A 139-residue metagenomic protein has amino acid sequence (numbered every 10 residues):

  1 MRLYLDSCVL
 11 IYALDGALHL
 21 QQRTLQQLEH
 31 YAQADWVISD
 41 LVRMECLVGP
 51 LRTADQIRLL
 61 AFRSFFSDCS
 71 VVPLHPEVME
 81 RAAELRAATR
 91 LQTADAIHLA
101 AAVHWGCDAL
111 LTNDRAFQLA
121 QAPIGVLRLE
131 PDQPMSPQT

Functional and structural regions predicted by a protein language model:
M1, A32-W36, D68-S70, H104-A109: Short active-site oxyanion
M1-I38, P50-A61, L127-T139: Short, well-structured N-terminal submotif of metal-dependent ribonuclease cores
M1-R2, L99-T139: Acidic, PIN/NYN-like endoribonuclease modules and their adjacent C-terminal/linker elements
C8, L18, D40-L41, P76 (+1 more regions): Alpha-helix N-cap/helix-start capping motif
L10, R43, M79, F117-Q118 (+1 more regions): A generic structural signal for short hydrophobic patches within well-formed alpha-helices
Q22, D40, Q56-L59, P76 (+2 more regions): Non-catalytic, surface-exposed connector residues within folded enzymatic/regulatory domains
S70-R115, L119: Active-site neighborhoods of divalent-metal-dependent phosphate/nucleic-acid chemistry enzymes
